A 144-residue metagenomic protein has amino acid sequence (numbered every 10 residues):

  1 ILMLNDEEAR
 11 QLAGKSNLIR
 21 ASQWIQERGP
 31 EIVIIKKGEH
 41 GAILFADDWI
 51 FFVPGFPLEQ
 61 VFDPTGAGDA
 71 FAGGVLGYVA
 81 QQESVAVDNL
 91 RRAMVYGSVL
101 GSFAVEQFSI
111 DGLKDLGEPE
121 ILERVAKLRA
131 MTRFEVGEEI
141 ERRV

Functional and structural regions predicted by a protein language model:
I1-N5: A short beta-strand/loop micro-motif in the catalytic core of glycosyltransferases that engages the nucleotide-sugar
A9-R10: A generic structural signal for short hydrophobic patches within well-formed alpha-helices
G14-V144: Conserved phosphate-binding/catalytic region of the ribokinase-like
